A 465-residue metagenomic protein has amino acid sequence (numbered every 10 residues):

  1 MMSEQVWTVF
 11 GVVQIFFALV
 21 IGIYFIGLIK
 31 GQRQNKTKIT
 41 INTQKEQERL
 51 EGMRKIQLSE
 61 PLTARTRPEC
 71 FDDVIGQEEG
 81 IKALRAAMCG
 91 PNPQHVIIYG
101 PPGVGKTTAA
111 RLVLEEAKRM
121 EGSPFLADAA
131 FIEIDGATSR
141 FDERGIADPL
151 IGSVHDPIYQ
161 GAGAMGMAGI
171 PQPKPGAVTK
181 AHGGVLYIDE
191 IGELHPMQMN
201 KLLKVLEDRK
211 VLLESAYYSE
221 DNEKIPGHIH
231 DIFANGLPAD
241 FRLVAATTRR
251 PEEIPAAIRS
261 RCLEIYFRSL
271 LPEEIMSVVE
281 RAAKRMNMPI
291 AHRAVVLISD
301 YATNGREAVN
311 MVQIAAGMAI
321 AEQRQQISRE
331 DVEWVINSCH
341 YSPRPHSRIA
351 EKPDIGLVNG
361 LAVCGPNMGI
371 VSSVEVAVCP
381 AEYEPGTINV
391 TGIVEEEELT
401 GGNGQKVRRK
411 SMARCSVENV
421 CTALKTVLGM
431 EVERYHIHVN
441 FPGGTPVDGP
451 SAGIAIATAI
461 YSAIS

Functional and structural regions predicted by a protein language model:
I56-Y99, V420-K425: Pre-Walker A (pre-P-loop) alpha-helix and adjacent loop at the N terminus of AAA/AAA+ ATPase modules, a conserved
C89-S139: Walker A/P-loop
R119-S153, I158, E220-N222: AAA+/P-loop NTPase substrate/partner-engagement loops
M120-P124, P251-A257, E264-Q326, V427-R434: Conserved C-terminal "switch" segment of AAA+ ATPases
F141-I151, P173-E207, E214, P251-S260: Conserved AAA+/SF3 P-loop NTPase catalytic/coupling segment centered on the Walker-B
H155, Y159, M197-G236: Conserved catalytic/switch belt of AAA+ P-loop NTPases
V312-Q313, M318-P343, S347-R348: Conserved C-terminal helix/linker of AAA+ ATPases
G369-S465: Terminal-proximal interaction/regulatory segments of ATP-powered molecular machines
